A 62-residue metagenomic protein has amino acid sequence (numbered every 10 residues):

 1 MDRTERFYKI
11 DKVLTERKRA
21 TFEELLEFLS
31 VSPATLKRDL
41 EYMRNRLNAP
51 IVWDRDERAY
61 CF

Functional and structural regions predicted by a protein language model:
M1-F62: Short, basic/aromatic recognition patches that contact phosphate-bearing ligands
